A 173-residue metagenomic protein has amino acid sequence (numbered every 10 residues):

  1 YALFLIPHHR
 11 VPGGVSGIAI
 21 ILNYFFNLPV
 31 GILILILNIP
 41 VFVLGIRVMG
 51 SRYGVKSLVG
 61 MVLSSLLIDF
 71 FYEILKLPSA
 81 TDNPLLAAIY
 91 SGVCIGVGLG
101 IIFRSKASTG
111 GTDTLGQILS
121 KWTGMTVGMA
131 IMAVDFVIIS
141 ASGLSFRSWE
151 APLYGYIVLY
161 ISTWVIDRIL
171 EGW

Functional and structural regions predicted by a protein language model:
Y1-W173: Extended, low-hydrophobicity, polar/charged segments
